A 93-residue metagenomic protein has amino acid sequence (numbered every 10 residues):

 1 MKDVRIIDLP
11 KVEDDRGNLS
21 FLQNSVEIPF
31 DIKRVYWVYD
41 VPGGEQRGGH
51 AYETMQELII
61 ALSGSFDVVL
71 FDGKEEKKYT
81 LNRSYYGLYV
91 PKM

Functional and structural regions predicted by a protein language model:
M1-L88: Non-catalytic, conserved peripheral segments adjacent to functional cores
V90-M93: Conserved SET/PR-domain catalytic core that frames the SAM/AdoMet-binding pocket
